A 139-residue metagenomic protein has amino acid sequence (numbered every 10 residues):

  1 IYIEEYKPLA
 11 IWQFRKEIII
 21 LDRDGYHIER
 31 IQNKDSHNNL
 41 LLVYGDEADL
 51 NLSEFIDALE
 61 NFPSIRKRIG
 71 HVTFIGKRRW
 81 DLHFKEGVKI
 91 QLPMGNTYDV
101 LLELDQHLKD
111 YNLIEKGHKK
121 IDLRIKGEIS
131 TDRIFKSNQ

Functional and structural regions predicted by a protein language model:
I1-Q139: Charged, solvent-exposed interaction patches on well-folded alpha/beta domains that mediate macromolecular contacts
